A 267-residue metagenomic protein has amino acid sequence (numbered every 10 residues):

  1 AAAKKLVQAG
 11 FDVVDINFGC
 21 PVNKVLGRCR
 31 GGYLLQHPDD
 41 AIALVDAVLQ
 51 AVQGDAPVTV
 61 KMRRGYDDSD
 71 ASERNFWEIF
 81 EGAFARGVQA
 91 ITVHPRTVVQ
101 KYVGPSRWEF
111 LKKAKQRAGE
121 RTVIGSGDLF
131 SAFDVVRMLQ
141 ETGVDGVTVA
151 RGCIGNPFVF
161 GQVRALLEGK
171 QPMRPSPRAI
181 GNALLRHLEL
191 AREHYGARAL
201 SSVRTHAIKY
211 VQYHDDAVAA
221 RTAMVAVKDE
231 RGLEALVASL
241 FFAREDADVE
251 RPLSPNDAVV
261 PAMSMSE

Functional and structural regions predicted by a protein language model:
A1-L6, M263-E267: Domain-scale selection of a single, long terminal region that carries the protein's primary operational module
A3-R30, P38-V123: Alpha/beta enzyme core
C20, G32-Y33, Y66, D128 (+1 more regions): Gly/Ser/Thr-rich helix-start
A51-Q53, P57, E73-A90, Y102 (+3 more regions): Alpha/beta catalytic cores of nucleotide-metabolism and tRNA/nucleoside-modifying enzymes
